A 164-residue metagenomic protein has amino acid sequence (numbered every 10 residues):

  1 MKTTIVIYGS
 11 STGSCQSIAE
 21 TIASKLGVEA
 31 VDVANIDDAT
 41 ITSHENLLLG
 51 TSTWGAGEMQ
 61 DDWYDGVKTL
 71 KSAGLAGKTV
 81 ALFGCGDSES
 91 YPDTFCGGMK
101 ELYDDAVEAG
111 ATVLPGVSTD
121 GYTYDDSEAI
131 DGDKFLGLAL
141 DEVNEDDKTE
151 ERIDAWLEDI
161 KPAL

Functional and structural regions predicted by a protein language model:
K2-I5, Y64-G66: FNR/FR-type flavoprotein reductase catalytic core
T3-K25: N-terminal beta1-alpha1 ligand-phosphate binding loop
S14, K25, E29, S43-L47 (+1 more regions): FMN-binding flavodoxin-like domain, especially the glycine-rich phosphate-binding loop
V28-D38: A short beta-strand-loop structural module common to alpha/beta enzyme folds
